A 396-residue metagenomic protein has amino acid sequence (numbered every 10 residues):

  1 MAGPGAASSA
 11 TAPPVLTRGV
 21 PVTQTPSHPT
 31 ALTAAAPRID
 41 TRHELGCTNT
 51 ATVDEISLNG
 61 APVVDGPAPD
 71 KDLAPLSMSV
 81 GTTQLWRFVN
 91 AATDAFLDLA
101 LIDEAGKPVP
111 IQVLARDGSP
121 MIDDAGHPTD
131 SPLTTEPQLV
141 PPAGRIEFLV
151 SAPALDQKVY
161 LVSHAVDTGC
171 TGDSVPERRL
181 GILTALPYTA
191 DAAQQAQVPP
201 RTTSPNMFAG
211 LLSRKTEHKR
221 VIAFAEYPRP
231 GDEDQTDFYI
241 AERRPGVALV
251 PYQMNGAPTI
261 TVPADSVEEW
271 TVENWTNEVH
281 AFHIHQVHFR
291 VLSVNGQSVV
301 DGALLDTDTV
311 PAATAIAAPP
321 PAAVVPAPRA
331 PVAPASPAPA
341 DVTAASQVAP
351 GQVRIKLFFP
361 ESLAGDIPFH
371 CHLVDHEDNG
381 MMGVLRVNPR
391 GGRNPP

Functional and structural regions predicted by a protein language model:
M1: Active-site-adjacent, His/Asp/Glu-enriched structural segments that form or flank metal-binding and acid/base networks
G5, Q84-L85, E269: Alpha-helical secondary-structure segments
G5, S9, P13-G46, P205-A241: Predominantly extracellular/luminal regions of secreted and cell-surface proteins, especially disulfide-bonded
S8-T11, H28-T30, S57, A100 (+7 more regions): Residues in well-ordered beta-strands of folded domains
A12, P29-A31, T82, N90-A92 (+12 more regions): Short, flexible loop/turn elements at secondary-structure junctions
L16-V20, A31-T203, V299-D301: Histidine- and aromatic-rich segments of cupredoxin/plastocyanin-like copper-binding domains
S77-V80, N206-E217, T261-D265: Surface beta-strand/loop "capping" patches
V109-E136, L180, K215-P396: Active-site pocket scaffolds in enzymes
